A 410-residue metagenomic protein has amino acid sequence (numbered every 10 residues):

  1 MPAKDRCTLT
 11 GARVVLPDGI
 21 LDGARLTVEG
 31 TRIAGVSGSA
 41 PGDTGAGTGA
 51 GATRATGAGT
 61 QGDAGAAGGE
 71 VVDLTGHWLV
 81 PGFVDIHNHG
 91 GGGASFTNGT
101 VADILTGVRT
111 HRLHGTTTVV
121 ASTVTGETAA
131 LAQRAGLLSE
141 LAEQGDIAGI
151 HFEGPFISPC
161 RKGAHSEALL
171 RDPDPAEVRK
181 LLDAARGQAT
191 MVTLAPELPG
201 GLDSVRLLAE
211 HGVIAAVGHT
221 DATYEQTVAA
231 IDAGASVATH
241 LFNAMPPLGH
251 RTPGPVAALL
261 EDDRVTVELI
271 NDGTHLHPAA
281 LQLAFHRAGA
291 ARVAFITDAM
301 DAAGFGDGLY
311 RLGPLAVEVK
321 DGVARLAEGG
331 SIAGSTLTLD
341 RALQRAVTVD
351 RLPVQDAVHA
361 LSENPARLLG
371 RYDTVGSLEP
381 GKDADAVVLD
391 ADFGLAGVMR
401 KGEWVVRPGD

Functional and structural regions predicted by a protein language model:
M1-A64: N-terminal metal-binding scaffold of metallo-dependent hydrolase/deaminase domains
A12, R367, S377-D410: C-terminal cap of metal-dependent C-N hydrolases
G42-G45, G62-V80, A102: Active-site metal-binding motif and surrounding structural segment of the metallo-beta-lactamase
L74-A130: Metal-associated gating/positioning segment near the N- to mid-region
V108-Q188: Divalent-metal coordination cores built from histidine and acidic residues
F152, L208, A238, A346 (+1 more regions): Conserved, mostly hydrophobic/aromatic
D183-F305: Active-site core of metal-dependent hydrolases
A257-V267, F285-T297, A303-V388: His/Asp/Glu-enriched, well-ordered alpha-helical/loop segment that forms or immediately abuts the divalent-metal
